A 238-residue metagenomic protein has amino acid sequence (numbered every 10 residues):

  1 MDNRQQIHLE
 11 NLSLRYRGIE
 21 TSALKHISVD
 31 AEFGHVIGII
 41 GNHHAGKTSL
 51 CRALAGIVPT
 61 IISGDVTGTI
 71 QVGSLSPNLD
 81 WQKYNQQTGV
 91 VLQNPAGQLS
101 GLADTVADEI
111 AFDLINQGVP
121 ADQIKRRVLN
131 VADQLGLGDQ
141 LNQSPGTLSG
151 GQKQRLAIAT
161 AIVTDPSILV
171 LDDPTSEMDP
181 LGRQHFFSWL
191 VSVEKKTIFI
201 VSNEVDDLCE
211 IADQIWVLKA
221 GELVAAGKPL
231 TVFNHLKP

Functional and structural regions predicted by a protein language model:
T69-K83: ABC ATPase NBD Q-loop/coupling interface
D122-Q140: Conserved ABC ATPase "signature" region
S144-L148: Conserved ABC ATPase signature
D165: Conserved catalytic motifs of ABC-family nucleotide-binding domains
L169-D172: Catalytic Walker B motif of ABC-type/P-loop ATPase nucleotide-binding domains
E204-E210: Conserved H-loop
E222-P238: Conserved beta-strand-loop-alpha-helix hinge in the C-terminal portion of ABC ATPase nucleotide-binding domains
